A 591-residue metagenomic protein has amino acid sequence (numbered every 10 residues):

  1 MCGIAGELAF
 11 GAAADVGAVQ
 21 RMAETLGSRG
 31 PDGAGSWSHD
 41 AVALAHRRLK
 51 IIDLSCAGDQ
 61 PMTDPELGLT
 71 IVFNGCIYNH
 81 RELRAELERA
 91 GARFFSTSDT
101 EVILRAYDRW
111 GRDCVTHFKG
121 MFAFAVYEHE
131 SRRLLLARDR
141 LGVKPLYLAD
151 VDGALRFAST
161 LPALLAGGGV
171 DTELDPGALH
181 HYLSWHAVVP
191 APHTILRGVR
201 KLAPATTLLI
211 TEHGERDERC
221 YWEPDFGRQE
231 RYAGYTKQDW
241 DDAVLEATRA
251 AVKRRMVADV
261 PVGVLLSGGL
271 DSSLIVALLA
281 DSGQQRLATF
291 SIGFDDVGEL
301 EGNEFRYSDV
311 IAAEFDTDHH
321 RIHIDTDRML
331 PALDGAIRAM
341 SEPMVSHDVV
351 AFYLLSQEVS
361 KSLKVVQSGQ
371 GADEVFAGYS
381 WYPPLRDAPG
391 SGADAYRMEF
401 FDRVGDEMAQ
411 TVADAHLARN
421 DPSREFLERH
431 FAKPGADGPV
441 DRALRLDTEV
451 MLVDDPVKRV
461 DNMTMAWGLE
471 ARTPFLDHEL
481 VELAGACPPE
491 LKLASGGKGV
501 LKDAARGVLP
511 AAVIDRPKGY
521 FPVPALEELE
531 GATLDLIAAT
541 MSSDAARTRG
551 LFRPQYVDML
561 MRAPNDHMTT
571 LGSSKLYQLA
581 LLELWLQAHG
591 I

Functional and structural regions predicted by a protein language model:
M1-I4, R21, D113, A166 (+6 more regions): Adenosyl-5′-phosphate
M1-M340, F352, D503-G507, A512 (+4 more regions): Cysteine-centered catalytic environments shared across enzyme families
L266, G369, L452: Conserved S/T- and glycine-rich ATP-binding loop of Class I adenylate-forming
D334-R338, Y382-P384, E528-E530: Short low-complexity, flexible loop/linker segments enriched in glycine and/or proline with clustered acidic
M344-S346: Acceptor-substrate binding/catalytic loop of class I
L363-D373, A377-Y379: Short acidic/histidine-rich active-site segments
F376-F401: A mobile, often basic/glycine-rich helix-loop segment that functions as the active-site lid/recognition loop
